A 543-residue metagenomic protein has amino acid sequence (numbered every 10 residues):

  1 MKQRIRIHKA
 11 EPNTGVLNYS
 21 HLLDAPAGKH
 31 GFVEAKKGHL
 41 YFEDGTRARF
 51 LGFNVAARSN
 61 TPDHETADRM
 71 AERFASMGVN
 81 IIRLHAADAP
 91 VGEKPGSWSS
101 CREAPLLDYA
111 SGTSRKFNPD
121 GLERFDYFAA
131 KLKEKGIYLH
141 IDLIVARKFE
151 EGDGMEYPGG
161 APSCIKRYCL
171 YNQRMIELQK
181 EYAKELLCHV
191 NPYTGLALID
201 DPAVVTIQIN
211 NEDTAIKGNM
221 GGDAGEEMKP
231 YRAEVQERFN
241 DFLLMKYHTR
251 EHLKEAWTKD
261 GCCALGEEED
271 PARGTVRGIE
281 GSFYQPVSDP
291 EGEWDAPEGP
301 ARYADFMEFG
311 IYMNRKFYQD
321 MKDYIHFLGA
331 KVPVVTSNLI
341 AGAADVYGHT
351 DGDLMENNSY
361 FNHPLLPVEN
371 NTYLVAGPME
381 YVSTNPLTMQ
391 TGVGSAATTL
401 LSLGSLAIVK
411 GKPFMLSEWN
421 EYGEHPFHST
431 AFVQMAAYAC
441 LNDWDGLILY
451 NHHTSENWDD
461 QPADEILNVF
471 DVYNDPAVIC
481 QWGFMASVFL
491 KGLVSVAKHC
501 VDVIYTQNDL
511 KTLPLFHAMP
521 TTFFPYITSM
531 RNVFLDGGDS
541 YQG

Functional and structural regions predicted by a protein language model:
M1-H30: N-terminal pre-domain segments of enzymes
K2-R4, F283-S288, T399-S402: Short acidic/polar alpha-helix capping motifs at helix-coil junctions
E11-Y19, L139-R147, V276-P290, L374-V393: Short N-terminal signal/transit or membrane-insertion segments and the immediately adjacent low-complexity/disordered
Y19, F239, L243, L253 (+5 more regions): Generic structural signal of hydrophobic/aromatic residues within well-ordered alpha-helices of folded domains
A27-D323, F327-G352: Active-site mouth of glycoside hydrolases
L132, C188, N314-T336, A341-P364 (+1 more regions): Catalytic-core region of carbohydrate-active enzymes that cleave or remodel glycosidic bonds
P364-N371: Short, charged, surface-exposed secondary-structure boundary motifs
